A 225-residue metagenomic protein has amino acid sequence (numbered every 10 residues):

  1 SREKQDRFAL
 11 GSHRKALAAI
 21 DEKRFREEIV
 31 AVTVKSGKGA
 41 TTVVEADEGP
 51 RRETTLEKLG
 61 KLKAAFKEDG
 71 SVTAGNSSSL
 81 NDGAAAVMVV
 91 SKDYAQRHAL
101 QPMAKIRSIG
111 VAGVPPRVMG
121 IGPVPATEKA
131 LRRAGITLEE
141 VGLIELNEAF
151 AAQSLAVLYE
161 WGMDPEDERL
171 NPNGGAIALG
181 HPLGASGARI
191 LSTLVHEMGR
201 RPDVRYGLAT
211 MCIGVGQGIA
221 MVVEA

Functional and structural regions predicted by a protein language model:
S1, R7-F8, D69-L80, G110 (+3 more regions): Cysteine-centered functional microenvironments
K4-R97, E160-M163, D167-R169: N-terminal extracellular/periplasmic Venus flytrap/periplasmic-binding protein-like
E28, K35-G37, R107-A178: Active-site pocket-lining segment
T33, V89, N173, T210-G214 (+1 more regions): Short beta-strand segments
V44, R117-M119, H181-L183, G218-V223: Short acidic, glycine/serine/threonine-rich loops at helix termini
T55-I121, P125, K129-A134, S192-T193 (+2 more regions): Condensing-enzyme catalytic core mediating Claisen C-C bond formation in acyl metabolism
L138, A156, E160, P165-R169 (+1 more regions): Internal helix-turn-beta structural module
